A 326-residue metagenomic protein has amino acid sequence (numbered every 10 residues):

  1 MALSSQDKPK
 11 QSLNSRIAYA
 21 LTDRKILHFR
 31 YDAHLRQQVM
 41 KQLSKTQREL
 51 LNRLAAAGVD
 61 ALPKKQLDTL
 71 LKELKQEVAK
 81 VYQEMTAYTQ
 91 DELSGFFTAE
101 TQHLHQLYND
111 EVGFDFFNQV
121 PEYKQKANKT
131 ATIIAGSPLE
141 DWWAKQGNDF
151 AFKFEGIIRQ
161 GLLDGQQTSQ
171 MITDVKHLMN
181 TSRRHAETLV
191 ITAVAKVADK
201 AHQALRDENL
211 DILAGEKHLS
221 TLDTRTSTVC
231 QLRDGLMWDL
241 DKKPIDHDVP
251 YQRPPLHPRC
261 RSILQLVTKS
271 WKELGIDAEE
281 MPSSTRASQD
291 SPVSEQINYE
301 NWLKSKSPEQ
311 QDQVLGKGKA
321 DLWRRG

Functional and structural regions predicted by a protein language model:
M1-I172, W271-G326: N-terminal leader/targeting and assembly helices and adjacent pre-domain segments
A87-D91, S169-D174, T188-L189, Q203-N209: Short coil/turn segments at secondary-structure boundaries
H177: Acidic, metal/cofactor-coordinating or nucleic-acid-engaging core segments within structured domains
N180-P282: Acidic, glycine-rich two-metal-ion catalytic cores of nucleic acid-processing enzymes
